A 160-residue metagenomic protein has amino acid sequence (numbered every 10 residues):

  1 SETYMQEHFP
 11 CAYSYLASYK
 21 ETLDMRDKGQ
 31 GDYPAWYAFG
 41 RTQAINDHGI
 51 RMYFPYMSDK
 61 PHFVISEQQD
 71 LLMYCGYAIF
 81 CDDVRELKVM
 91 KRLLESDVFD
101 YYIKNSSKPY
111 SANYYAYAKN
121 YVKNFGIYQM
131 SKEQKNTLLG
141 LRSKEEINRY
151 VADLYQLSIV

Functional and structural regions predicted by a protein language model:
S1-T137, K144-L157: Polybasic, glycine- and aromatic-enriched phosphate-binding surface used to engage nucleic acids
